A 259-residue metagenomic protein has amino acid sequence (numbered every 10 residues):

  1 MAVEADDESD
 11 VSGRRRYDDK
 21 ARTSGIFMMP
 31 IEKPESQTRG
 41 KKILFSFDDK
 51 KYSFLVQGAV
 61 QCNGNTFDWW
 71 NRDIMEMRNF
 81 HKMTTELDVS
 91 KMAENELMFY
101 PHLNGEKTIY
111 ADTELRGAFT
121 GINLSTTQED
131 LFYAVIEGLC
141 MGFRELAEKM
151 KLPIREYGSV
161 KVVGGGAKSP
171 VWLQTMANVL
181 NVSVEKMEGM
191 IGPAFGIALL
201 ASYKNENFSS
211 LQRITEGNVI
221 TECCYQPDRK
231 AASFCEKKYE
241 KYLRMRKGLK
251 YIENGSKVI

Functional and structural regions predicted by a protein language model:
M1-V163, K168-I259: Active-site core segments that coordinate phosphate-bearing ligands/cofactors across diverse enzyme families
